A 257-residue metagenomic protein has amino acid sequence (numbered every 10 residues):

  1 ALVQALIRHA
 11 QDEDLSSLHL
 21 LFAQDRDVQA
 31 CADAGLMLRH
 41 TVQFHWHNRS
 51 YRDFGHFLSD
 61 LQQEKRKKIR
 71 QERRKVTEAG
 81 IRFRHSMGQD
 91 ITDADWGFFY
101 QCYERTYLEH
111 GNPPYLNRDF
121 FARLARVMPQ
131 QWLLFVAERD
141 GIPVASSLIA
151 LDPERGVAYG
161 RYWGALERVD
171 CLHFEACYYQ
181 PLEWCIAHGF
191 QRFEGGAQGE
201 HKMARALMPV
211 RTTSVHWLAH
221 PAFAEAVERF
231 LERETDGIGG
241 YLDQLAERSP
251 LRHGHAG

Functional and structural regions predicted by a protein language model:
A1, V157, A222-E225: Conserved acyl-donor/pantetheine-binding loop and adjacent beta-alpha core of acyl/acetyltransferases and related
A1-R8, R168-C185, E194: Conserved acetyl-CoA-binding loop-helix of GNAT-fold acetyltransferases
V3-C171, H216-W217, E232, S249-G257: A conserved beta-strand-loop-helix scaffold within acyl/acetyltransferase catalytic domains
E13-L21, C185-A197: Conserved GNAT acetyl-CoA-binding A-motif
G97, Q101, A158, E175-E183 (+2 more regions): Feature representing long, continuous alpha-helical segments
V127-Q130, G141-I142, A150-R155, L172 (+5 more regions): A structural signal for short secondary-structure junctions
G189-E194, Q198-R233: C-terminal structured "cap/appendage" subdomains that terminate the fold
A219, A224-G257: In a subset of proteins, long, contiguous C-terminal domains/tails are tracked
